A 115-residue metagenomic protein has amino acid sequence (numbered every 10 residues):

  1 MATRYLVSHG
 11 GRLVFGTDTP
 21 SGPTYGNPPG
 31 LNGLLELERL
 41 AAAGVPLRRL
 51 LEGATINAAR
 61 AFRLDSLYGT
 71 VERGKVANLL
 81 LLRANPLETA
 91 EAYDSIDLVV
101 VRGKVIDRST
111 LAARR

Functional and structural regions predicted by a protein language model:
M1-N85: His/Asp/Glu-enriched, well-ordered alpha-helical/loop segment that forms or immediately abuts the divalent-metal
R73-R115: C-terminal cap of metal-dependent C-N hydrolases
